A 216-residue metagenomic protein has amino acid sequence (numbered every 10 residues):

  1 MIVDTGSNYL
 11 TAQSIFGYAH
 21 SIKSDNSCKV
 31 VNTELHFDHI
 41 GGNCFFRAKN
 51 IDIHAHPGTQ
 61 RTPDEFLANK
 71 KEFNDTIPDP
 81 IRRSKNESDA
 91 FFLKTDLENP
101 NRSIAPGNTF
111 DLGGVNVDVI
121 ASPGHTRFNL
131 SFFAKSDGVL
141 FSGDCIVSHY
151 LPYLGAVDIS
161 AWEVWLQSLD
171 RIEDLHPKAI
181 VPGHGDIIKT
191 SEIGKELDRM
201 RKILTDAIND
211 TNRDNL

Functional and structural regions predicted by a protein language model:
M1-K23, S131-D144: Conserved beta-strand hairpin/beta-sheet module of binuclear metal-dependent hydrolase folds, prominently
V3-G6, S27-H36, H54-P57, A121-P123 (+2 more regions): Active-site neighborhood of phospho(di)ester-bond hydrolases with catalytic His/Asp-centered motifs
G6-S7, Y153-V157, S191-K195: Short, solvent-exposed loop/turn segments at secondary-structure boundaries
Y9-L10, L35-G41, Q60-D64, T126-N129 (+2 more regions): Active-site environment of divalent metal-dependent phosphoester hydrolases
L10-Q13, G17-A105, T109, K202-N209: Active-site HxH/HxHxD metal-binding segment of metal-dependent hydrolases
K49-D52, F133, V139, A161-N215: Divalent-metal (often Zn2+) His-rich catalytic cores of metallo-beta-lactamase-fold enzymes
E65, K71-E72, Y150-S160: Acidic/histidine-rich helix-loop elements that form or flank divalent-metal/phosphate-binding sites at the catalytic
S103-A134, V139: Core dinuclear metal-dependent hydrolase active-site scaffold
